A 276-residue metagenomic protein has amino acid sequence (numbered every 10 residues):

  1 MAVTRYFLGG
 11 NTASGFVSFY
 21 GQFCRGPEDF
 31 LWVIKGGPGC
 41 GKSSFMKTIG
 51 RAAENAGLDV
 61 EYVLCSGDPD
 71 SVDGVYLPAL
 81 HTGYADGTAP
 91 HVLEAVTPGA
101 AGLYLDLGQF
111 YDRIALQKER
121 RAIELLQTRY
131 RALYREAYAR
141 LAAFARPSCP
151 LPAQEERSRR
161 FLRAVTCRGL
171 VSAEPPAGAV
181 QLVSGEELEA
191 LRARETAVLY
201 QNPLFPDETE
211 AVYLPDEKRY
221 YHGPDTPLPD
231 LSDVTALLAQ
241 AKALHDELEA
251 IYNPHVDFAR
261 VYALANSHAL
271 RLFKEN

Functional and structural regions predicted by a protein language model:
M1-F23, E155-G185, R192: N-terminal pre-Walker A segment at the start of P-loop NTPase domains
A2-G15, K47-A115, A122, E195-D246 (+1 more regions): Conserved nucleotide-sensing/catalytic segment adjacent to the nucleotide-binding pocket in NTP-handling enzymes
D29: Short coil/loop residues immediately preceding or within conserved phosphate-binding loops of NTP-utilizing enzyme
W32-K35, L199-Q201: Hydrophobic anchor at the beta1->P-loop junction of P-loop NTPases
P38: Catalytic core of tubulin tyrosine ligase-like
G41: Conserved glycine(s) of the Walker
S44: Conserved Walker
A122-V165, L237-F273: An accessory alpha-helical subdomain
